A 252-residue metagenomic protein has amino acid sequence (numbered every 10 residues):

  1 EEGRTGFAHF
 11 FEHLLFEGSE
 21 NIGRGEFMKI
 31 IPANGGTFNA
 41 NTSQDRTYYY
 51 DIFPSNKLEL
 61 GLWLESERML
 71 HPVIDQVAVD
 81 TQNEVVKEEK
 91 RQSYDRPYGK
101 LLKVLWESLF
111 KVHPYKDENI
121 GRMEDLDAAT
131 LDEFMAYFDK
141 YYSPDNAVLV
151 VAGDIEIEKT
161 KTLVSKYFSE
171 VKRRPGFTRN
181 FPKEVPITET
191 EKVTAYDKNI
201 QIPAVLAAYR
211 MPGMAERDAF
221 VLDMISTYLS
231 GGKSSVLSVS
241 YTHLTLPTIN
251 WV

Functional and structural regions predicted by a protein language model:
E1-I30, R217-L229: Active/ligand-binding-proximal structured segments within catalytic/core domains that scaffold catalytic residues
H9, Y49, E65, V86 (+2 more regions): Divalent metal-coordination and catalytic microenvironments
F16-E20, L70, D75, E156-E158 (+1 more regions): Bacterial peptidoglycan biogenesis and beta-lactam-recognition machinery
G18-N21, I52-N83, G232-K233: M16/insulysin-pitrilysin zinc metalloprotease superfamily fold
N21-K57, Q92-N146, I157, E170-E216 (+1 more regions): Non-catalytic beta-strand/loop surface segments
L64, V164-Y167: Short amphipathic alpha-helices in soluble, non-transmembrane regions that often serve as interface/regulatory elements
H243-V252: Single conserved hydrophobic/aromatic residue that forms the stacking wall/gate of nucleotide- or nucleobase-binding
